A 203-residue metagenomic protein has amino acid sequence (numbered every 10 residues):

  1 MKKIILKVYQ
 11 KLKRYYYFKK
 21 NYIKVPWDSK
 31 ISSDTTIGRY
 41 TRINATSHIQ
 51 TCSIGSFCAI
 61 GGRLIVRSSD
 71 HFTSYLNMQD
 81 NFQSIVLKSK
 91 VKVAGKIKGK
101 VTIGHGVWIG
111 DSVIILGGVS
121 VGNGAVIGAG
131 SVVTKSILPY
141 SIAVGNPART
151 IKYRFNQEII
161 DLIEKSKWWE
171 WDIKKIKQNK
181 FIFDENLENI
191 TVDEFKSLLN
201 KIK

Functional and structural regions predicted by a protein language model:
M1-P26: Membrane-proximal basic amphipathic "stem/tether" segments
I5-V8, N81-I115, P147-K203: C-terminal segments of enzyme domains that contribute to small-molecule binding surfaces
S32-G38, R42-V119: Flexible, glycine/small-residue-enriched loop-and-beta-strand segment within the central core of proteins
D70-F72, I137, Y153-F155: Conserved catalytic-core motifs of eukaryotic protein kinase domains, centered on the activation segment
W108, V126, I142-A143: Short-chain dehydrogenase/reductase
G122-A125, L138-Y140: Conserved catalytic segment of ABC-fold P-loop ATPases
V126-V132: A generic "structured core" feature
P139, V144-P147: Acidic, glycine-centered active-site loop in nucleotide-sugar glycosyltransferases
